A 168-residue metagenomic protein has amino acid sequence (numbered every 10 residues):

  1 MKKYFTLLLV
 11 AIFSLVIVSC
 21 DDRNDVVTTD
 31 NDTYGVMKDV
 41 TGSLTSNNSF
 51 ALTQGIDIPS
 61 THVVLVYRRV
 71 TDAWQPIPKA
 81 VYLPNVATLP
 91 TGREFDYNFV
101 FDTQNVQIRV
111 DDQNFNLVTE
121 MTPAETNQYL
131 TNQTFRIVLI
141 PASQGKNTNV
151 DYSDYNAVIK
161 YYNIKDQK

Functional and structural regions predicted by a protein language model:
K2-F5, S14-K38: Bacterial Sec-dependent N-terminal signal peptides
T29-K168: First exposed extracellular module after export/assembly in secreted or surface-exposed proteins
